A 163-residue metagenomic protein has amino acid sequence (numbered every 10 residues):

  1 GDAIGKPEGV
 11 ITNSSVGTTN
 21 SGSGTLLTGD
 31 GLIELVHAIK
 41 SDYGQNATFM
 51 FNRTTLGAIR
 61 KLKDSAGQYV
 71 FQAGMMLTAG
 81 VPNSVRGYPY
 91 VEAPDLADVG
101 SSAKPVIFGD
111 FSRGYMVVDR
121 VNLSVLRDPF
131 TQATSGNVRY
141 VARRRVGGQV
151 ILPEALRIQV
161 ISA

Functional and structural regions predicted by a protein language model:
G1-A38, I158-A163: Alpha-helical scaffold segments that mediate packing/assembly in large oligomeric complexes
V16, Y43, I59, G114-Y115: Generic hydrophobic, helix-prone segments enriched in Leu/Val/Ile
I33-H37, G57, G74-M75: Internal, well-ordered alpha-helical scaffold/interface segments that support domain packing or protein-protein contacts
H37-Y43, K61, A79-N83: Short, conserved, surface-exposed binding loops centered on an aromatic residue
Q45-T48: Conserved active-site beta-strand-loop modules that form the wall/rim of enzyme catalytic pockets and either contain
L56-S65: Short active-site loop/helix that positions an aromatic residue
S65-A163: Sequence/fold signature of self-assembling virion shell proteins
